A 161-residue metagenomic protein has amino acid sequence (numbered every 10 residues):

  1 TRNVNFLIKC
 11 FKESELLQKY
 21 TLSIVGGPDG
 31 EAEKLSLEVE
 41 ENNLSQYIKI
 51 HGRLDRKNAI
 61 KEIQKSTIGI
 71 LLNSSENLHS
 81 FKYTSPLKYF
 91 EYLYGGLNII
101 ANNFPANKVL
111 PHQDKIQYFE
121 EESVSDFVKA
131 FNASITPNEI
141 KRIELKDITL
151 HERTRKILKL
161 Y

Functional and structural regions predicted by a protein language model:
T1-E15: A conserved mid-protein helix/loop that constitutes part of the nucleotide-sugar donor-binding site
T21-L35, G52: Glycosyltransferase donor-sugar binding loop
K34-I63, I68: Nucleotide-activated donor-binding/catalytic signature segment of Leloir-type glycosyltransferases, i.e., the conserved
I60, K82-Y94, P105-K108: Short alpha-helical segment that forms part of, or immediately flanks, the ligand-binding pocket in carbohydrate-active
I63-K82, L97: Acidic donor-binding loop of glycosyltransferase active sites
H112-V124, N132-I135: Conserved acidic donor-binding segment of nucleotide-sugar-dependent glycosyltransferases
E122, I135-Y161: A charged, aromatic-enriched C-terminal amphipathic alpha-helix characteristic of glycosyltransferases across folds
